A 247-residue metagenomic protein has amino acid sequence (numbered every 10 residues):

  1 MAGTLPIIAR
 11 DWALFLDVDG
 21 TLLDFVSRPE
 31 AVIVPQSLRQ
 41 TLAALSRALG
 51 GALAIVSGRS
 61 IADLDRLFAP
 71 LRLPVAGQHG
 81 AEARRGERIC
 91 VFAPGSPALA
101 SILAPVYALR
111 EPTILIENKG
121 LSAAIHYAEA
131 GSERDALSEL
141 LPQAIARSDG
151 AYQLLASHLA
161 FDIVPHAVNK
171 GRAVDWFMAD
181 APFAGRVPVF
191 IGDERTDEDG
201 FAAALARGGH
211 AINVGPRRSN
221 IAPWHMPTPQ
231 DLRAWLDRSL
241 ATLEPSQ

Functional and structural regions predicted by a protein language model:
M1-L5: Short, basic/aromatic recognition patches
I7-R28, I55, V174: Asp-based phosphoryl-transfer active-site loop
A9, P35, H166, G171-Q247: Mg2+-dependent phosphoryl-transfer enzymes with acidic/Ser/Thr/Gly-rich catalytic loops
A13, A52-A54, P74, Q153 (+2 more regions): A structural signal for isolated positions on well-ordered beta-strands in alpha/beta enzyme cores
I33-K119: Active-site phosphate-binding/coordination module
R59-A76, E133-Q153: Substrate-recognition/cap helix-loop segment adjacent to the acidic, metal-dependent catalytic center of Asp-based
A76-Q78, R84-S101, L155-G185: Substrate-recognition "cap/lid" segment bordering the active-site pocket of phosphatases
I114-G131, Q153-V164: Charged, glycine-interspersed solvent-exposed loop segments at helix/strand-loop junctions that cap or gate access
